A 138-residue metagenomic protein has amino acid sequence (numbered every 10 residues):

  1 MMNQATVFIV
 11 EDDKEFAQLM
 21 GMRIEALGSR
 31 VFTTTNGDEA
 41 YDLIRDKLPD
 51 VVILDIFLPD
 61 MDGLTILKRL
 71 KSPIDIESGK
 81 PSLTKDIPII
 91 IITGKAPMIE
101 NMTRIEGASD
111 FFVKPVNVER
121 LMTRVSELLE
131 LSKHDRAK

Functional and structural regions predicted by a protein language model:
E11: Conserved acidic carboxylate
K14-F32: Two-component/phosphorelay signaling modules centered on CheY-like receiver
A17, P59-D62, K114: The feature encodes the CheY-like receiver
N36, D62-K68: Acidic catalytic/metal-coordinating carboxylates
D55: Active-site residues of response regulator receiver
T65, S82-K85, K95-F112, T123: Alpha4 helix (beta4-alpha4-beta5 surface) of REC/receiver domains from two-component response regulators
V116-V125: C-terminal output helix
